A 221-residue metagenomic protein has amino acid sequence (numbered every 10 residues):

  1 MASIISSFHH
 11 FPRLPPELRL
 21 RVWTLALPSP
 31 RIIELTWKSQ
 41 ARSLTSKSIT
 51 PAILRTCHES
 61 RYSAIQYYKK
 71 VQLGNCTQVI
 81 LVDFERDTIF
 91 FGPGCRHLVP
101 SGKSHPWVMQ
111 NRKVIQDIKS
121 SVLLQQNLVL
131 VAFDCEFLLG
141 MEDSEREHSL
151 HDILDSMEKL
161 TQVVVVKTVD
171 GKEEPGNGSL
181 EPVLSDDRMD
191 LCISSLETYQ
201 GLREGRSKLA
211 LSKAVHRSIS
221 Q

Functional and structural regions predicted by a protein language model:
M1-R13: CRL adaptor-proximal regions
A2-S3, P30-I33, P51, V164 (+3 more regions): Residue-level marker of intrinsically disordered, low-complexity segments enriched for small/polar residues
S7, L18, S149-L150: Short, hydrophobic/aromatic alpha-helical segments in well-folded domains
H10, M157, L196-Y199: Extended hydrophobic/Leu-rich segments
P12, P16-Y67: Short helix-loop-helix/strand-helix junction enriched in hydrophobic and basic residues
S43-S194: C-terminal-biased hydrophobic
I193-Q221: Contiguous terminal or domain-adjacent regions that often encompass a lipid-handling module or interaction segment
